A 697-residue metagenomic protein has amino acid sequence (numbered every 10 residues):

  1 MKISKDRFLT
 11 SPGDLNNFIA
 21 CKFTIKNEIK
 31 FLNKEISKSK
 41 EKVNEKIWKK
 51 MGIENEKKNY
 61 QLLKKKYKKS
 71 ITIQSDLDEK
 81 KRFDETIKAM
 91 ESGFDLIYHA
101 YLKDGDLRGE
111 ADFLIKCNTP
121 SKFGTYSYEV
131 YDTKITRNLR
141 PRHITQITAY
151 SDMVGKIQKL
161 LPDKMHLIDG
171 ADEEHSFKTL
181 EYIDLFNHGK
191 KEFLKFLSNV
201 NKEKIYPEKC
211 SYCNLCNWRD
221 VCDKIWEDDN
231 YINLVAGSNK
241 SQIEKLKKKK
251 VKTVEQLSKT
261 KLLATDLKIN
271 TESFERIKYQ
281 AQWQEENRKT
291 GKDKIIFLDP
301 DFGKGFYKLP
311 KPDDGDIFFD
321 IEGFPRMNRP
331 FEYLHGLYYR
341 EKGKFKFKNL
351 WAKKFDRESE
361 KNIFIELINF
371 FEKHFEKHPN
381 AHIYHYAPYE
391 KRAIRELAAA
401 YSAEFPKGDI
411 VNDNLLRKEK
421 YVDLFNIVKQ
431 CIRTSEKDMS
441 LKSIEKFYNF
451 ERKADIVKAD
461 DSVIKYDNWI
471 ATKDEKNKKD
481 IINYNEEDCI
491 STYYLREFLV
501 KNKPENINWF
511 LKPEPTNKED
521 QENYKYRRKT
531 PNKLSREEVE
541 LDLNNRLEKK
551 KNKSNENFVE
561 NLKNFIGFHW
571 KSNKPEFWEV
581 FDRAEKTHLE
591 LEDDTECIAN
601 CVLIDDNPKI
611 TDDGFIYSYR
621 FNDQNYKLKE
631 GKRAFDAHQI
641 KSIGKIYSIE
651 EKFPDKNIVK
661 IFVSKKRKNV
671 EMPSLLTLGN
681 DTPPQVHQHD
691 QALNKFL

Functional and structural regions predicted by a protein language model:
M1-F123: Metal-dependent nuclease catalytic cores that hydrolyze phosphodiester bonds in DNA/RNA, characterized by
I29, N33-K69, F510-Q639: Accessory interdomain/linker segments of ATP-dependent helicases and helicase-like nucleic-acid enzymes that mediate
K88-M90, L102-D104, K294-H382, A398-I410: Conserved RNase H-like, two-metal-ion catalytic cores of nucleic-acid enzymes
S92-K191, F347, W351-I363: Mg2+/Mn2+-dependent nuclease catalytic core
P120-G124, R140-T179, Y384, K407-E486: Active-site-proximal helix-loop-helix substrate-binding element of RNase H-like nuclease domains
H166-D229, K240, K249, E436 (+1 more regions): Acidic, Mg2+-coordinating catalytic module of metal-dependent nucleases/exonucleases that use a two-metal-ion mechanism
F193, E630, A637-L697: Pre-ATPase regulatory/linker segments immediately N-terminal to the P-loop/RecA-like helicase/translocase core
E227-K294: Compact, charge-rich alpha-helical regulatory domains located at protein termini
